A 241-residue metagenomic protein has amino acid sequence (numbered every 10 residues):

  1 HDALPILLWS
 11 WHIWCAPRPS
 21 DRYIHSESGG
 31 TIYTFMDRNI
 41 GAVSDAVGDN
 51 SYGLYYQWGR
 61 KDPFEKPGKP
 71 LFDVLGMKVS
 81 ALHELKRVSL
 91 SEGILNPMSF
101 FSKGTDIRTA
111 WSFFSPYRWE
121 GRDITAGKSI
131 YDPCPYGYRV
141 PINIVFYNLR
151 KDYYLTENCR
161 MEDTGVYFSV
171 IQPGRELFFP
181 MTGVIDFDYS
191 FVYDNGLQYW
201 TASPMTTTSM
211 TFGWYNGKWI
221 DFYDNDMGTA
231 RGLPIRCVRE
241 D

Functional and structural regions predicted by a protein language model:
D2-L4: Short, small-residue-biased leader/transition segments that mark boundaries at the very start of proteins
L7-L54: GGW-centered surface loops in extracellular recognition modules
R22, F72, M77, K86 (+3 more regions): Residue-level marker of intrinsically disordered, low-complexity segments enriched for small/polar residues
T34, R38-S89: Extended N-terminal export/anchoring regions of large proteins
A42, T105-D241: C-terminal, surface-exposed recognition/capping segments
K61, K66-K69, K78, K86 (+5 more regions): Context-gated lysine
P70-I124: Long, low-complexity, polar/charged, intrinsically disordered or flexibly structured peripheral segments
